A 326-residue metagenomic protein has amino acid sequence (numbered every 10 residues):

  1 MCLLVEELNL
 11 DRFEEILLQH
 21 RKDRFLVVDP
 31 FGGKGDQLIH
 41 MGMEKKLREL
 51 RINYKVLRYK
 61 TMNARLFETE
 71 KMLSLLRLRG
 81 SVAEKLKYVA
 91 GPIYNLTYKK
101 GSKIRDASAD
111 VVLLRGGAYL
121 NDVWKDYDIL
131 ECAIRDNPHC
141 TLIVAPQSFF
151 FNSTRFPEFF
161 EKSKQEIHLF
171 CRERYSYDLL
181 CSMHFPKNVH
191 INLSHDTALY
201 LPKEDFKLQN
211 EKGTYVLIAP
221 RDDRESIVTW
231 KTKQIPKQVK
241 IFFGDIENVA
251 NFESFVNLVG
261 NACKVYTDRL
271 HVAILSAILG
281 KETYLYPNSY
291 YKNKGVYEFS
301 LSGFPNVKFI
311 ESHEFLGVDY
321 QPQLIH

Functional and structural regions predicted by a protein language model:
M1-H326: Active-site anion-handling motifs in enzyme catalytic cores
